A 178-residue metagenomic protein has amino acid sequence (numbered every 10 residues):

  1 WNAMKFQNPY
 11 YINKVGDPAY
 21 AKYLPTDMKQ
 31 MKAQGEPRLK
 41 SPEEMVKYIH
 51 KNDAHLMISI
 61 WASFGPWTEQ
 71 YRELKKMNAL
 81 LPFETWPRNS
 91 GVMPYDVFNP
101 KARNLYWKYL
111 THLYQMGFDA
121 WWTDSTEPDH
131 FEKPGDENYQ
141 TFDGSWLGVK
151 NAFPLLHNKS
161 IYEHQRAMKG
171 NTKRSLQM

Functional and structural regions predicted by a protein language model:
W1-M178: Catalytic-domain carbohydrate-binding cleft regions of carbohydrate-active enzymes
